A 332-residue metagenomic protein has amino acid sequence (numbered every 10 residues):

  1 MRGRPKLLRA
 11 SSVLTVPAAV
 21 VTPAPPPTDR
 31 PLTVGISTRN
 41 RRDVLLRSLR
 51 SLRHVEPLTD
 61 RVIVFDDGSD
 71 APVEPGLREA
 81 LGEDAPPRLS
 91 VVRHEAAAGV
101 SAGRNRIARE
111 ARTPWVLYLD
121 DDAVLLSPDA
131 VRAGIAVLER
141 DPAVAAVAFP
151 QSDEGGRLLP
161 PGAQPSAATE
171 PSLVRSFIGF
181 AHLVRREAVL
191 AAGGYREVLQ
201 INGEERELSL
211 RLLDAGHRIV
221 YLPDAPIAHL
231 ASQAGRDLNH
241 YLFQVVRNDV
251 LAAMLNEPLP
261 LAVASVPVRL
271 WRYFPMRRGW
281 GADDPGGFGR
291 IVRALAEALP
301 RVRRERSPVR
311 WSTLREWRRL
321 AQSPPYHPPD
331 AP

Functional and structural regions predicted by a protein language model:
R50-T59: Short, acidic, metal-binding catalytic loop of nucleotide-sugar glycosyltransferases
D60-G68, V92-H94: Short beta-strand/loop segment that forms part of the nucleotide-sugar
D66-L77, V124: A conserved acidic beta->alpha catalytic loop
H94-A111: Glycine-rich, basic loop-to-helix element that forms the pyrophosphate-binding segment of sugar-nucleotide handling
V116: Short aromatic/hydrophobic "clamp" motif used to bind/position activated sugar donors
V124-L159: Conserved donor NDP-sugar-binding/catalytic core segment of glycosyltransferases
A181-V184, A188-G193, V198-P226: A short, conserved alpha-helix in the catalytic core of glycosyltransferases
L261-P332: Non-catalytic, C-terminal membrane-associated alpha-helical segments of glycosyltransferases
